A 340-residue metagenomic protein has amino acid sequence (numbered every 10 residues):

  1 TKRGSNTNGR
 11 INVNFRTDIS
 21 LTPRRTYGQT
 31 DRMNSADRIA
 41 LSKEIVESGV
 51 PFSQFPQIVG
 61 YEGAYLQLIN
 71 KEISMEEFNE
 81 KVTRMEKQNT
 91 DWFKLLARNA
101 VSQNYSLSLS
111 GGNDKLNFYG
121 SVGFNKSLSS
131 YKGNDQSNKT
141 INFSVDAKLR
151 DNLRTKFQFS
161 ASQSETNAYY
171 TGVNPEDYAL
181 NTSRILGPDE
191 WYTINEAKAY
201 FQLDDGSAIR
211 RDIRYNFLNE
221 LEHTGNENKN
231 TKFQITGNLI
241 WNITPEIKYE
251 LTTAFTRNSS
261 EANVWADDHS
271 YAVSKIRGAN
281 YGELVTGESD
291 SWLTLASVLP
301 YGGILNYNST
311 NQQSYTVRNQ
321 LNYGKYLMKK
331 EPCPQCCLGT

Functional and structural regions predicted by a protein language model:
T1-R16, K71, A97, S102-N104 (+2 more regions): A beta-strand signature from Gram-negative outer-membrane beta-barrel systems, especially the internal plug domain
T7-E86, S129-N134, T140-K232, E250-T252 (+1 more regions): Surface-exposed loop/interface segments of Gram-negative outer-membrane beta-barrel transport/assembly proteins
E86-W92: Short Pro/Gly-enriched beta-strand edge/turn motifs at strand-loop
L96-N99, L109-N113: Outer-membrane beta-barrel initiation region
S102, N113-D114, K148-N152, N242-T244 (+1 more regions): Outer-membrane beta-barrel channels and translocator barrels
Y105, F233: Phosphate-interacting basic helix/loop segments used at nucleotide- and nucleic-acid interfaces
